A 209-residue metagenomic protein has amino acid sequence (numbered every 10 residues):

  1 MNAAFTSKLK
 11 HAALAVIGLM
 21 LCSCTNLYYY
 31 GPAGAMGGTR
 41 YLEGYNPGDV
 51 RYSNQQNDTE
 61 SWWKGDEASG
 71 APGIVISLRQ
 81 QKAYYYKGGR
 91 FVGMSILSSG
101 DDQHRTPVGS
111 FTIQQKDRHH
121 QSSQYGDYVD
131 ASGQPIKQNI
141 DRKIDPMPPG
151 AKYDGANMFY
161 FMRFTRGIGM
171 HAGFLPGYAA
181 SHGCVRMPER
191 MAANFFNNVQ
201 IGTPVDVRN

Functional and structural regions predicted by a protein language model:
N2-N209: N-terminal pre-domains immediately preceding structured catalytic cores
